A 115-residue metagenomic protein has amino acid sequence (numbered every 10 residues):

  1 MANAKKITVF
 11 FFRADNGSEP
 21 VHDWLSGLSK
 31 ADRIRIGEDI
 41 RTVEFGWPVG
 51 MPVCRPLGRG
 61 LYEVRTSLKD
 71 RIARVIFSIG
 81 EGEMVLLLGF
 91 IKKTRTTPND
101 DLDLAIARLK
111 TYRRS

Functional and structural regions predicted by a protein language model:
M1-I72, E81-M84, I91-S115: Basic, Lys/Arg-enriched alpha-helical interface segments
